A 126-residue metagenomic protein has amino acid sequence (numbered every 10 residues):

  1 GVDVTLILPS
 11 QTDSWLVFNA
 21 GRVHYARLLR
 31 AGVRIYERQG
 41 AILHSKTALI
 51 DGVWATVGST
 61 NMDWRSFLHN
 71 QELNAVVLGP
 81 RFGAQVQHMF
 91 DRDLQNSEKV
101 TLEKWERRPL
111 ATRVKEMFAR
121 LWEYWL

Functional and structural regions predicted by a protein language model:
V2-L126: PLD/PLD-like phosphodiesterase catalytic module centered on the HKD motif
